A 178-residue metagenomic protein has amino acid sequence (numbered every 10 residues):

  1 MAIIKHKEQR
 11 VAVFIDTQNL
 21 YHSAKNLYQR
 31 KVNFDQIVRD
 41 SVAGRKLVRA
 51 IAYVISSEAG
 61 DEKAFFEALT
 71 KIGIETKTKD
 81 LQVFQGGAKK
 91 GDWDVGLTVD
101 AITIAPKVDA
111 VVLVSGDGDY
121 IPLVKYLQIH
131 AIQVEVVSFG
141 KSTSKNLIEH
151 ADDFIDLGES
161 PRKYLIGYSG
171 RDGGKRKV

Functional and structural regions predicted by a protein language model:
M1-W93, Q133: Domain-level signal for Mg2+-assisted phosphodiester chemistry and nucleotide/NA-binding surfaces in nucleic-acid
E58-V178: Nuclease catalytic cores that cleave nucleic-acid phosphodiester bonds, predominantly acidic two-metal-ion
